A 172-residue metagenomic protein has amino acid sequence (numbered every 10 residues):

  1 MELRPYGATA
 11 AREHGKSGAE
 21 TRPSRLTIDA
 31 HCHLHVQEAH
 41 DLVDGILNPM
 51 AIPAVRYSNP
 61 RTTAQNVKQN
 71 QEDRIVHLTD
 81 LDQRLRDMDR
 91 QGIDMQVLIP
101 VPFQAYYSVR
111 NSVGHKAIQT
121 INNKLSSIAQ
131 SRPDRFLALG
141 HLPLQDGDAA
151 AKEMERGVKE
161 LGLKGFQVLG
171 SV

Functional and structural regions predicted by a protein language model:
M1-V172: Helix-coil boundary/capping segments in enzymes
